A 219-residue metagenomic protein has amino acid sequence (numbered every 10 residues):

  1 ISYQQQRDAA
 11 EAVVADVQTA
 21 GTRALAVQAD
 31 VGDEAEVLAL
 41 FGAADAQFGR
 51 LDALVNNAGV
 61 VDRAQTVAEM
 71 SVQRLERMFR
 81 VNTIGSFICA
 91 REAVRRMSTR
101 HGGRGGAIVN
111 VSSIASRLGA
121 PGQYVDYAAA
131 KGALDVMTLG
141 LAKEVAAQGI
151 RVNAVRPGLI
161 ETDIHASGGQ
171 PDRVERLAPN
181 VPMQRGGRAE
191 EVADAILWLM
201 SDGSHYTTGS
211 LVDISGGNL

Functional and structural regions predicted by a protein language model:
A39-A46, Q65-E69, Q73-R80, R176: Active-site Tyr-X3-Lys motif and surrounding loop/helix of classical short-chain dehydrogenase/reductase
R50, A146, R151, T207-G209: Short, small/polar-rich loop/turn modules that mediate ligand/substrate recognition or access, typified
V61-A64, L118, I196-L197, T208-L219: Short C-terminal tail/terminal secondary-structure segment of NAD(P)H-dependent dehydrogenase/reductase domains
A68-F87, V109, L134, M183: Catalytic Tyr-X3-Lys loop
A90, A130: Active-site helix of classical SDR
R95, K143-E144, H205: Alpha-helical segment proximal to the catalytic Tyr-Lys
S113: Residue(s) in the substrate-gating loop at a strand-loop-helix junction that position the organic substrate next
V181-V192: A conserved structural motif in NAD(P)-dependent oxidoreductases
